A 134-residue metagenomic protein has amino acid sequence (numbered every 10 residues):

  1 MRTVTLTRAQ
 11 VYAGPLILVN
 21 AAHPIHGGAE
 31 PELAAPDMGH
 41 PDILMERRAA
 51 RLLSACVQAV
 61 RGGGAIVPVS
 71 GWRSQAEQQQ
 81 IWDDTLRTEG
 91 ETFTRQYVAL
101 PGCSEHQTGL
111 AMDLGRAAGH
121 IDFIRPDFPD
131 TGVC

Functional and structural regions predicted by a protein language model:
M1-G71, Q75-C134: Extracytoplasmic cell-surface/polysaccharide-interacting catalytic and binding patches
